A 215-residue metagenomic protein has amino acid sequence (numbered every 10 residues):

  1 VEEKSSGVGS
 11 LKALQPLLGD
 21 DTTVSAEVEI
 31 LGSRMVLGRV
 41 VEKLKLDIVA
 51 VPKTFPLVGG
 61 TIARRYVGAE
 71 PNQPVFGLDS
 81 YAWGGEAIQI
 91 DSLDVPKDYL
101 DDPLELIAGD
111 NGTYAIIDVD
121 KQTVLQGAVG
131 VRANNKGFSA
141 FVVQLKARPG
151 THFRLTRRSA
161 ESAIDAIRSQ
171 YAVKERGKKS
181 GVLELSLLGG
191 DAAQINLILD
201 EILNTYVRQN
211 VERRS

Functional and structural regions predicted by a protein language model:
V1-T23, I116, V124: Short, glycine-rich, amphipathic interfacial segments at transmembrane boundaries or analogous
E2-S6, R34-V36, K43-L46, N111 (+4 more regions): Solvent-exposed coil/turn segments that connect beta secondary-structure elements in extracytoplasmic/periplasmic
V8, N196-L197: Solvent-exposed, non-transmembrane alpha-helical starts
G9, T23-A26, M35, Y99-P103 (+4 more regions): Extracytoplasmic
L18-M35, G189-A193: Soluble non-cytosolic domains of exported or imported proteins
T22-T23, R176, V182-L183, G190 (+1 more regions): A short, surface-exposed, charged and often Trp/Pro-enriched helix-loop connector in the C-terminal portion of helical
L37-Q144, R148: Alpha-helical transmembrane helix bundles of large polytopic membrane transport and channel proteins
